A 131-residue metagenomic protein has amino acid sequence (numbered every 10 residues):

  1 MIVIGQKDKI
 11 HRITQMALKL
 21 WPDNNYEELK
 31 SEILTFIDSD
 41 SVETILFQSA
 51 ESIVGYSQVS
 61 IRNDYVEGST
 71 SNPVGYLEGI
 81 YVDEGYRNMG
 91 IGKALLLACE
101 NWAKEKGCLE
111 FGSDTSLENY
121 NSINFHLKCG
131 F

Functional and structural regions predicted by a protein language model:
M1-I13: A short beta-loop-alpha structural element at the N-terminal edge of CoA-dependent acyl/N-acetyltransferase catalytic
I4, C108, L127-F131: Conserved acetyl-CoA-binding loop of GNAT-fold acetyltransferases
T14-E28: Helix-loop element at the rim of GNAT/NAT acetyltransferase active sites that forms part of the acceptor-substrate
N25-L46, Q58: Active-site rim helix/loop that mediates acceptor-substrate recognition in acyltransferases
L46, S52-I61, Y76, Y81: Conserved beta-strand in the GNAT
D64-L77, R87, L109: A conserved beta-turn-beta hairpin within the catalytic core of GNAT-like acetyltransferases that forms part
V82, N88-N101, N124-K128: Conserved acetyl-CoA-binding loop-helix of GNAT-fold acetyltransferases
L96, A103-T115: Conserved GNAT acetyl-CoA-binding A-motif
